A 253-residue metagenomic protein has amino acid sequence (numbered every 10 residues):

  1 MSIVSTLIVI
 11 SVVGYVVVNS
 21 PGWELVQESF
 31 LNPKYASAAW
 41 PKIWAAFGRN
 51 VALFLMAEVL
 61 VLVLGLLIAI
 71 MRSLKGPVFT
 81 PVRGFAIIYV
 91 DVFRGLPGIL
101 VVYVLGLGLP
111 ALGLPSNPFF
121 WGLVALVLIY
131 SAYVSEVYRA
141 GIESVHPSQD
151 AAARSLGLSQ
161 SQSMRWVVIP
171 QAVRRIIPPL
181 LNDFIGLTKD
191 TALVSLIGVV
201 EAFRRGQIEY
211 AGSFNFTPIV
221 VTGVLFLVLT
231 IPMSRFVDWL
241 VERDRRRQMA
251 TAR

Functional and structural regions predicted by a protein language model:
M1-R253: Transmembrane alpha-helices and adjacent helix-loop boundaries
